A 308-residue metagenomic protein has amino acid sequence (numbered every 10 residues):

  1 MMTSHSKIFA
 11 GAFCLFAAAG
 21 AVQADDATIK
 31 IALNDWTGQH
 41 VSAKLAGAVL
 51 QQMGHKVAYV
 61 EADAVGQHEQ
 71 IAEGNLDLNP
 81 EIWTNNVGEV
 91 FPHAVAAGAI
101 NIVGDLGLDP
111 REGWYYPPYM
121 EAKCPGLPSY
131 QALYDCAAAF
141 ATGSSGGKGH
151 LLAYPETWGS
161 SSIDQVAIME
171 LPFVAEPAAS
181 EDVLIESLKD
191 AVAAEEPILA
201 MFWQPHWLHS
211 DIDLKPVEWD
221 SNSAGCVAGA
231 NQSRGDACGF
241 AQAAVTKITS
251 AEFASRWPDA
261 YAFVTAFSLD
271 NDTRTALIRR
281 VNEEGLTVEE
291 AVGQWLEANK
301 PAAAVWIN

Functional and structural regions predicted by a protein language model:
D25-G38, H55-V60, K148-L152, V264: Short, well-ordered beta-strand elements
A27, G38, W158-V174, A178-E195 (+2 more regions): An extracytoplasmic/periplasmic, membrane-proximal ligand-sensing/linker region
W36-T37, H55-Q70, E176-S187: Short helix-initiation/N-cap motifs at beta->coil->alpha
T37-K56, V166: Short, polar/charged alpha-helical segment
A43, A62-G98, S187, W207-D211: Pocket-flanking alpha-helical
L76-P80, H150-A228: Ligand-binding pocket segment of bilobal, Venus flytrap-like solute-binding proteins
A99-Y154: A conserved helix-loop-strand patch within extracytoplasmic ligand-binding domains of the periplasmic binding
E112-K123, A243-R256, R279-R280: A bilobed periplasmic-binding-protein/Venus flytrap-type ligand-binding module shared by bacterial periplasmic
